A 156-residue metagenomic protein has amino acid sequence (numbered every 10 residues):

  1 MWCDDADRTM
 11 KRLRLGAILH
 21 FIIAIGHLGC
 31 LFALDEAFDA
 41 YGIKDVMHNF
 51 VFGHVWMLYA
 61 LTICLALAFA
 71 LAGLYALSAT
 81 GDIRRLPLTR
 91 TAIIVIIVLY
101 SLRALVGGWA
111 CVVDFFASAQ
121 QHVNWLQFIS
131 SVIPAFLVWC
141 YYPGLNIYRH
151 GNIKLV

Functional and structural regions predicted by a protein language model:
W2, N146-V156: Short, charged juxtamembrane terminal tails flanking transmembrane helices
W2-A24: Cytosolic juxtamembrane helix and N-cap/initiation of the first transmembrane helix
G16-F32, L58-L61, I93-V98: Alpha-helical transmembrane segments of integral membrane proteins, especially early/N-terminal helices
G26-L61, R85, D114, S118-Q121: Interfacial loop at the N-terminal end of multi-pass membrane proteins
I63-A72, S130-P143: Hydrophobic cores of alpha-helical transmembrane segments in multi-pass inner/ER membrane proteins, independent
A76-I97, L155: Cytoplasmic juxtamembrane regions at transmembrane-helix boundaries
T91-V98, Q120-F136: Individual transmembrane alpha-helices with interfacial aromatic-anchor signatures
A92-S118: Hydrophobic alpha-helical transmembrane segments of integral membrane proteins
